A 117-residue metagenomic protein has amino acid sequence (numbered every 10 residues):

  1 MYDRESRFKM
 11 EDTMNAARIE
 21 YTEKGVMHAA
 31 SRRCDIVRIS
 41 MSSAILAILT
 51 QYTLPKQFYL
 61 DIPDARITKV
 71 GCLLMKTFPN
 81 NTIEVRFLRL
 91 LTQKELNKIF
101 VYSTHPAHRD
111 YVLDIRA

Functional and structural regions predicted by a protein language model:
M1-A117: Structured alpha-helical
